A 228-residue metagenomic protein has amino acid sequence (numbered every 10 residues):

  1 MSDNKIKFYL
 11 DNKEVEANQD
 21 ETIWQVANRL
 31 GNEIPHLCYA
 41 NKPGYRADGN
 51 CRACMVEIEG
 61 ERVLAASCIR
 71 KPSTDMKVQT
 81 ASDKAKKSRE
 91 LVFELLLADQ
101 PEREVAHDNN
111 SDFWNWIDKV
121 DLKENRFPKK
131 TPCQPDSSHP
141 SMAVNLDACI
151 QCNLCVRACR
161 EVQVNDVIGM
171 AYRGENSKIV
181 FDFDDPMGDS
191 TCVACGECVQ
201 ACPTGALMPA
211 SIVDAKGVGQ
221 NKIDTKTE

Functional and structural regions predicted by a protein language model:
S2-K13: Eukaryote-biased recognition of intrinsically disordered, low-complexity regulatory segments
Y9, G31-L37, D136, I179 (+1 more regions): Short Cys/His-rich Zn2+-coordinating modules
V15-T74: N-terminal cofactor/phosphate-binding cores enriched in small/glycine residues, especially glycine-rich loops such as
A17-N18, D189-V193: Ordered, soluble secondary-structure elements with a strong preference for glycine-centered loop motifs and nearby
R52-V56, E61-T191, Q200-E228: Fe-S ferredoxin-like electron-transfer domains and their immediately adjacent linker/connector regions across
